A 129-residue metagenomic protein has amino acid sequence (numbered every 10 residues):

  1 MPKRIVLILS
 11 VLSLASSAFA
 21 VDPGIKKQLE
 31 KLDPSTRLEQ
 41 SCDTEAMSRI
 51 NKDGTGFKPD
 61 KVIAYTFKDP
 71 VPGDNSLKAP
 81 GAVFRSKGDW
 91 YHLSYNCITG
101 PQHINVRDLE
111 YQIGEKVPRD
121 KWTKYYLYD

Functional and structural regions predicted by a protein language model:
P2-I8: Sec-dependent signal peptide recognition, specifically the positively charged N-region followed immediately by
S13-A18: N-terminal signal peptide c-region/cleavage motif recognized by signal peptidases
A20-D129: Mitochondrial intermembrane space
